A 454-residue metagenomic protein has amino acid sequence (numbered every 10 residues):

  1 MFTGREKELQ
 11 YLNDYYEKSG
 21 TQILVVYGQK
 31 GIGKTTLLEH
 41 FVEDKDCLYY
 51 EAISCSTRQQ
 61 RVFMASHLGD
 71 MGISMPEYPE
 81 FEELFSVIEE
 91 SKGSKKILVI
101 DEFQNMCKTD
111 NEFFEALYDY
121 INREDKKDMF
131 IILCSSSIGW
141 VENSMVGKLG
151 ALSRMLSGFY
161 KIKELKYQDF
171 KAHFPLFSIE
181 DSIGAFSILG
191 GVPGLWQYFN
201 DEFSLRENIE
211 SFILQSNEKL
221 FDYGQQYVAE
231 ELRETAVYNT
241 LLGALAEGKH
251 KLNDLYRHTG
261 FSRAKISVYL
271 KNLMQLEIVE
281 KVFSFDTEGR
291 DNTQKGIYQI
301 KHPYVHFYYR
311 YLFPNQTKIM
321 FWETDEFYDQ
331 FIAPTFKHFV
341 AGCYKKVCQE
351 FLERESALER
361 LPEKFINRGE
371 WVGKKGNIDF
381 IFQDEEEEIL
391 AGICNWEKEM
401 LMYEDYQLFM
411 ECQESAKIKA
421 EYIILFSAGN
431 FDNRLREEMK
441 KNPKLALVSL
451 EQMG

Functional and structural regions predicted by a protein language model:
G20-L38: Walker A/P-loop nucleotide-binding motif
V25-Y27, T109, D119-L149: Sensor-1/coupling segment of RecA-like P-loop NTPase cores
D44-Y50, S54, R58-P76, E89: Conserved NTP-binding/hydrolysis module of P-loop NTPases
S91-F113, L117: Conserved P-loop NTPase "ATPase switch" module shared by AAA+ and STAND
E142-Y238, L242: Interdomain motor-coupling "hinge/lid" segment immediately C-terminal to the ATP-binding subdomain of NTP-driven enzymes
D201, E207-K375: Accessory nucleic acid-recognition modules appended to NTPase machines
L352, I378-M402, F409, I423: Conserved catalytic cores of phosphodiester-cleaving nucleases, focusing on short active-site segments
I424-G454: Domain-level recognition of nuclease-like catalytic cores that cleave nucleotide substrates
